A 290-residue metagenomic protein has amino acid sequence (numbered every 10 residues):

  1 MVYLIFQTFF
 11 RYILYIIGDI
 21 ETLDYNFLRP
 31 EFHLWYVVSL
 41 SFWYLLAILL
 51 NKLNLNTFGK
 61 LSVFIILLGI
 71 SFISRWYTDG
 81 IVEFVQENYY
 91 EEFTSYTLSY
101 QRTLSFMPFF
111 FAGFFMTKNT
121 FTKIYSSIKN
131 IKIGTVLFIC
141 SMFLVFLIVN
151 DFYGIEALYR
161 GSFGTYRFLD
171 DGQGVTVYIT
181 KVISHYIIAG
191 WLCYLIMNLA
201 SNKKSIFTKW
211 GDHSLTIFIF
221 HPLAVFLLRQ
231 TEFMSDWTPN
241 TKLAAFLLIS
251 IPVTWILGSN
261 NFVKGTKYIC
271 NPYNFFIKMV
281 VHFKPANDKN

Functional and structural regions predicted by a protein language model:
L4-Y12, I65-D79, F138-F152, F218-L228: Aromatic-anchored segments of alpha-helical transmembrane domains
I5, L14-F121, L228: Hydrophobic alpha-helical segments with transmembrane-like composition
E31-V37, L98-F106, T180-I187, T241-I249: Alpha-helical transmembrane segments of polytopic membrane proteins
W35-I48, F106-M116, I187-N198, L247-N260: Hydrophobic cores of alpha-helical transmembrane segments in multi-pass inner/ER membrane proteins, independent
L49-N54, A112-I124, I148-N150, M197-K204 (+2 more regions): Structural signal for the C-terminal ends of transmembrane alpha-helices and the immediately following loop
G59-S71, I131-M142, G211-F218, C270-N271: Central hydrophobic cores of alpha-helical transmembrane segments in multi-pass integral membrane proteins
I124-T208, H213: Alpha-helical transmembrane segments and terminal signal-anchor/GPI-anchor hydrophobic tails, characterized by long
A200-S214, P222-N290: C-terminal "closing" transmembrane helix and its immediate cytosolic amphipathic cap in multi-pass membrane proteins
